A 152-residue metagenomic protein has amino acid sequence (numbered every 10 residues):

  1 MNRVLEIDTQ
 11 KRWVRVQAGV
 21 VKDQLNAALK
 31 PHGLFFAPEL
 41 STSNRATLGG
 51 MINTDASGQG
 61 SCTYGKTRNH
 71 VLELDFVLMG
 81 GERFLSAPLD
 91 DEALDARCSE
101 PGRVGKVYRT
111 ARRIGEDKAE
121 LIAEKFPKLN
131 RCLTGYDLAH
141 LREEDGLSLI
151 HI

Functional and structural regions predicted by a protein language model:
M1-T42, A56-K106: N-terminal glycine-rich flavin-associated loop
R45-T47, C132: Active-site-adjacent elements of ketosynthase-type condensing enzymes
G50: Beta-strand-loop-alpha "switch" segments that mediate conformational coupling across diverse proteins
G58-S61, Y136, L147-S148: Short alpha-helical segments and helix-capping/turn motifs at coil-helix boundaries
L89-G146: Phosphate/pyrophosphate- and phosphate-bearing ligand-binding catalytic cores of soluble enzymes
I150-I152: Conserved small/polar residues in nucleotide/adenosyl-binding loops
